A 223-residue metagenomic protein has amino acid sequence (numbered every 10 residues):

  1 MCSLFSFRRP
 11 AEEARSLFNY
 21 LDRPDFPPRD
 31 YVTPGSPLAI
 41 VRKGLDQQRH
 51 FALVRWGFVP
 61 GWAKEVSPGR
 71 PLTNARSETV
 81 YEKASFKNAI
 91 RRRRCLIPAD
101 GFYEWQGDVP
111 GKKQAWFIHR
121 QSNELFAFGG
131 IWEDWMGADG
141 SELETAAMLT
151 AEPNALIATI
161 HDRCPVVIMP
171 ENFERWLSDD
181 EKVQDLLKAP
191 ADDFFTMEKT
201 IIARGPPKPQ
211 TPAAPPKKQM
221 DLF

Functional and structural regions predicted by a protein language model:
M1-F223: Short linear sequence motif anchored by a di-proline
